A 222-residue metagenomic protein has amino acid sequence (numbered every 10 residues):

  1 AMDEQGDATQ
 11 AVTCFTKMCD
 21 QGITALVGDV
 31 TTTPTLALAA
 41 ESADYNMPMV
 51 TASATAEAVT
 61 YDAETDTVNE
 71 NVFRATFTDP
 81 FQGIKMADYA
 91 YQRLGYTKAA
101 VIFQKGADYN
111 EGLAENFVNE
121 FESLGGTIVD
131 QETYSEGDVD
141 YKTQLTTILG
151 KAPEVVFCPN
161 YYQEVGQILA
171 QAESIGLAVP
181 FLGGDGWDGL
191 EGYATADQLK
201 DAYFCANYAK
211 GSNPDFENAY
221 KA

Functional and structural regions predicted by a protein language model:
A1-T9, D130-D140: Short beta->alpha junction loops
D7, A11, D79-G83, N110-L113 (+3 more regions): Conserved donor sugar-nucleotide recognition element shared by glycan-biosynthetic enzymes
A8-T24, Y89, V139-P153: Short, well-structured alpha-helical segments in soluble
F15-D20, A40-D44, T146-L149, E173-S174 (+1 more regions): Mature extracellular/periplasmic domains of secretome proteins
I23-E132, P180-N207: Extracytoplasmic ligand/sensor domains, especially the bilobed periplasmic-binding protein
T32-A43, V139-D140, L149-I175: Hydrophobic alpha-helical
N116-V118, V165, A209-A222: Extracellular/periplasmic ligand-binding modules, especially the Venus flytrap/periplasmic-binding
